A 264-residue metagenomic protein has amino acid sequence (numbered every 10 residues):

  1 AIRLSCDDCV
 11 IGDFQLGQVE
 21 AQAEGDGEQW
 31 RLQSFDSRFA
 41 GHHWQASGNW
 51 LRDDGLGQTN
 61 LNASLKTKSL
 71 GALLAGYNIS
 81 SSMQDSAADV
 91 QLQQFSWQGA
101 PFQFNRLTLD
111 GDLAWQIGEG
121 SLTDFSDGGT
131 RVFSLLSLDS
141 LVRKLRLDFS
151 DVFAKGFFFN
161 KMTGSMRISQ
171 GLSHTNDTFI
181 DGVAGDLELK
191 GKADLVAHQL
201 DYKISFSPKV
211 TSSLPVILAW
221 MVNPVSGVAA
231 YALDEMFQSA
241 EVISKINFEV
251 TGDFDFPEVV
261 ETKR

Functional and structural regions predicted by a protein language model:
A1-N62, S82-F206, S244-R264: Solvent-exposed beta-strand/coil patches in large extracellular/periplasmic or lumenal scaffold regions
L65-L74: Acidic, serine/threonine- and glycine-rich low-complexity intrinsically disordered segments that serve as flexible
L73-Y77, L145-F149, A230-A232: Extracytoplasmic loops and strand-loop junctions of Gram-negative outer membrane beta-barrel proteins
Q103, E235-A240: Short proline/glycine-enriched turn/loop segments at secondary-structure junctions
W115, P224-G227: Extended amphipathic ligand-handling, pore-lining, and cofactor/metal-binding catalytic surfaces
K209-L218: Short aromatic-acidic-glycine turn motif
